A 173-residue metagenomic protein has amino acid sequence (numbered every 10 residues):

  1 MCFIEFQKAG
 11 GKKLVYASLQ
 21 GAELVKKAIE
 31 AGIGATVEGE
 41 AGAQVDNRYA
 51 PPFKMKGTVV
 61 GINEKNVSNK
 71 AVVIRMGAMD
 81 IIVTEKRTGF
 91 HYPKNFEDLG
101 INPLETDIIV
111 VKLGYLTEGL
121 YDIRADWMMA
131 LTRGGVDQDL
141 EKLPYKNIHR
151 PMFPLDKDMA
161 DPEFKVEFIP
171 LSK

Functional and structural regions predicted by a protein language model:
M1-K86: Hard-cation-handling environments
G61, V67-K173: Extended hydrophobic packing segments that form well-structured cores
